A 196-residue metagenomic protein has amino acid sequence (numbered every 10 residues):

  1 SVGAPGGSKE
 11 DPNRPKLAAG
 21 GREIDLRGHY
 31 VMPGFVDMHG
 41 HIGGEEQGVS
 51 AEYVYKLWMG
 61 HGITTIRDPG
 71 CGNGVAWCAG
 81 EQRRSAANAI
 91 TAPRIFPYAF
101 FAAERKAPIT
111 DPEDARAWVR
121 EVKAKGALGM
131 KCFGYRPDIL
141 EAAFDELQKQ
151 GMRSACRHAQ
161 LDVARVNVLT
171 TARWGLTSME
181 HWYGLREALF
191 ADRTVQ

Functional and structural regions predicted by a protein language model:
S1-M32: Histidine-rich, glycine-flanked metal-binding segment
L26, Y30-V31, F35-G40, S50-V163 (+1 more regions): Divalent-metal coordination cores built from histidine and acidic residues
I42-G44: Short active-site segment of divalent metal-dependent hydrolases/proteases that encodes the spacing between
Q47: Short coil/turn segments
